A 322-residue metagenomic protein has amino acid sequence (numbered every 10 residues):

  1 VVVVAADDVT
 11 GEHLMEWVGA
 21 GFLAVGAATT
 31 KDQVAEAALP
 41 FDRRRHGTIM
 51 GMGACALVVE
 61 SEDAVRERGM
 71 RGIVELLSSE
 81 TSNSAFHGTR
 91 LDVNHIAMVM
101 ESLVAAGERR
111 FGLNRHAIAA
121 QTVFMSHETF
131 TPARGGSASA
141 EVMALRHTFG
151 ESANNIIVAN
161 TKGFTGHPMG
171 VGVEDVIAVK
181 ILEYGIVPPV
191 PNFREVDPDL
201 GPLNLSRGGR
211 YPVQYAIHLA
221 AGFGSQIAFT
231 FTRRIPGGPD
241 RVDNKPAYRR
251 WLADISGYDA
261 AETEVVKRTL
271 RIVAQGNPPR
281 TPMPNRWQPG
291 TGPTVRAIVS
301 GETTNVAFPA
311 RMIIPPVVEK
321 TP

Functional and structural regions predicted by a protein language model:
V1-H46, S79-N94, E128-G136, S152-L203: Acyl-CoA/ACP chain-elongation machinery
V2-D7, V59, L77, I217-A220: Short beta-strand segments
T30-V123, P236-G301: Condensing-enzyme catalytic core mediating Claisen C-C bond formation in acyl metabolism
V58-S61, L103, G172-L182, T232: Buried hydrophobic packing segments
S139-M143: Charged helix-capping and loop-helix junction motifs
F164-P168, A220-I227: Glycine-rich phosphate/pyrophosphate-binding beta-alpha loops
Y211-I217: Short, hydrophobic/aromatic-rich segments at coil-to-beta transitions
N305-P322: C-terminal non-catalytic accessory extensions
